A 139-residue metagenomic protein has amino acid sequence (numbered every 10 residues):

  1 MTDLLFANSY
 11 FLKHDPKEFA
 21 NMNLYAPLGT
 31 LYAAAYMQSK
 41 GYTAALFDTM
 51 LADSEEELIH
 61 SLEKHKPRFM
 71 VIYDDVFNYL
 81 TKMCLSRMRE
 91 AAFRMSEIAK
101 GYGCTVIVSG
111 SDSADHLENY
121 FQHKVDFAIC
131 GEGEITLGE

Functional and structural regions predicted by a protein language model:
T2-N23: Short glycine-rich His-centered loop
G29, Y36, K40, A45-E139: Glycine-rich beta-alpha loop elements in corrinoid/cobalamin-binding modules across cobalamin-dependent enzymes
